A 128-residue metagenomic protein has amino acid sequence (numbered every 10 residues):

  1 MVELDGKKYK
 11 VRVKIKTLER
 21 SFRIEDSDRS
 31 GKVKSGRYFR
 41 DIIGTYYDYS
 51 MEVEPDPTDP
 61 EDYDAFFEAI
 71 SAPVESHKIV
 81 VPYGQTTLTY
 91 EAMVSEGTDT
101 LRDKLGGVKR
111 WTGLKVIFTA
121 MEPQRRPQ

Functional and structural regions predicted by a protein language model:
M1-Q128: Extracellular/virion structural assembly segments
